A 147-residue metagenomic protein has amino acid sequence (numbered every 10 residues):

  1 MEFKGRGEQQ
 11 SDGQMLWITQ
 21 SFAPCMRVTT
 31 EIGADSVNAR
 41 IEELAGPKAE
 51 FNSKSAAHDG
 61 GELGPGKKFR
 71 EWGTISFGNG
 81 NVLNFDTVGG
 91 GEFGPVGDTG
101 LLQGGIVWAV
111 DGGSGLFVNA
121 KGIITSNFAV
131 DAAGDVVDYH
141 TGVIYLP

Functional and structural regions predicted by a protein language model:
M1-P147: Beta-strand-enriched cores of mature, soluble protein domains
